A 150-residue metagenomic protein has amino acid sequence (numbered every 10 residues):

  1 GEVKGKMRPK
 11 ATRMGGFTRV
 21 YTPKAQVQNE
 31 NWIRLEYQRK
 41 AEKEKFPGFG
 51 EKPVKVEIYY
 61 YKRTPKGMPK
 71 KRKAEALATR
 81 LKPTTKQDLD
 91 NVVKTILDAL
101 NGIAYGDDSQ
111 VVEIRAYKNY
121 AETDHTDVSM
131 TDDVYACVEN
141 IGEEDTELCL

Functional and structural regions predicted by a protein language model:
G1-L150: Acidic, proline/glycine-enriched N-terminal capping motif
